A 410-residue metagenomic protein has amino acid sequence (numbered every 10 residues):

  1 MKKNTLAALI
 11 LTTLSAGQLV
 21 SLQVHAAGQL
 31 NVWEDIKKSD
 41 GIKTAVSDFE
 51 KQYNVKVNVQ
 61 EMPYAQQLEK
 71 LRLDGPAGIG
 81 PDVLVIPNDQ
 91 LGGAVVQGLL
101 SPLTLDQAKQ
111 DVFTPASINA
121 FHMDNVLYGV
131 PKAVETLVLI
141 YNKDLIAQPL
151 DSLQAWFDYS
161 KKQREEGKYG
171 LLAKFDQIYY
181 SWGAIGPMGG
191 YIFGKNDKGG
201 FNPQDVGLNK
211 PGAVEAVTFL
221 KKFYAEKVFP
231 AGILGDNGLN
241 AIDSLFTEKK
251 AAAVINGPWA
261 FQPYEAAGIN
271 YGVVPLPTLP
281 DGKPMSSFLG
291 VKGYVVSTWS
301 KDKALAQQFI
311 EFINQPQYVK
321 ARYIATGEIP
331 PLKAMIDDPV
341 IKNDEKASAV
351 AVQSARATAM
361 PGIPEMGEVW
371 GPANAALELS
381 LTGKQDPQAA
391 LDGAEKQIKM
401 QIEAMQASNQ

Functional and structural regions predicted by a protein language model:
N4, L9-L11, L22-G93, Q107 (+7 more regions): Conserved N-terminal structural module of periplasmic/extracytoplasmic solute-binding proteins
S47, K51-Q52, N125, E226-V228 (+2 more regions): Extracytoplasmic/periplasmic substrate-recognition and gating elements
M62-K70, D89, Q154-A155, I233-T247: Short helix-initiation/N-cap motifs at beta->coil->alpha
L68-I79, Q97, L145, D158-K162 (+4 more regions): Short helices/loops that flank or line small-molecule/ion binding pockets
N88-V138, Q148-S160, E165, A184 (+2 more regions): Hinge/lid segment of periplasmic solute-binding proteins
L105-F113, Y191-E215, A266, T278-S287 (+1 more regions): Short, solvent-exposed loop/beta-turn-alpha elements that line the ligand-binding surface or hinge of extracytoplasmic
A120, V274, Y323-P372, L379 (+1 more regions): Long, aromatic- and glycine/proline-rich binding clefts that accommodate carbohydrate-like moieties
S160, N202-L234: Glycine-centered hinge/linker elements that transmit conformational signals in sensory and ligand-binding systems
